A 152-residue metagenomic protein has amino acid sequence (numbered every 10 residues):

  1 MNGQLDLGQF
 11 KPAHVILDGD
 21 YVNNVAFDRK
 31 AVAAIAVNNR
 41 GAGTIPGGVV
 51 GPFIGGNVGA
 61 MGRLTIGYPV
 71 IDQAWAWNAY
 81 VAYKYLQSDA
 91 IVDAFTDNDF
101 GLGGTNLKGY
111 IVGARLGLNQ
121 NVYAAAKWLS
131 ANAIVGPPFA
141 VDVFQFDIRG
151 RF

Functional and structural regions predicted by a protein language model:
M1-F152: Outer-membrane beta-barrel pore domains
